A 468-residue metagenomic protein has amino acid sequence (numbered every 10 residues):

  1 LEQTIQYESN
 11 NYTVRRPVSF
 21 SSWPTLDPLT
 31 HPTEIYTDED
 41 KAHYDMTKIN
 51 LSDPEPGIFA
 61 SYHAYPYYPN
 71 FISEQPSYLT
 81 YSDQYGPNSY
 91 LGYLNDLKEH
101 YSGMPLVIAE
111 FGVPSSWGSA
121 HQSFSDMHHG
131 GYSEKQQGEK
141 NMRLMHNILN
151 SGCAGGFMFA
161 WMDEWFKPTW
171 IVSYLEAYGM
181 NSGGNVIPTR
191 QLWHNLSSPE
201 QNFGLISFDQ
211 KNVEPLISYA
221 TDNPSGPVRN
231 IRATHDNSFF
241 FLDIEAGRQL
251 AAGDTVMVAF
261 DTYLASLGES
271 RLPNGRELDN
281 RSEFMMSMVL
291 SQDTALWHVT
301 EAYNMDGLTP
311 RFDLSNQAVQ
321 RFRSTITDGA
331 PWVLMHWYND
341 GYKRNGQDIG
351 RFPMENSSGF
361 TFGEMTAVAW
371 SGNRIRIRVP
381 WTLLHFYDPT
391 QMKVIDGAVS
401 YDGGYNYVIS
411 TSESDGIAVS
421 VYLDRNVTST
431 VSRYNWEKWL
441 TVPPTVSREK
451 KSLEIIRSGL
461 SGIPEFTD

Functional and structural regions predicted by a protein language model:
L1-N11, S22-T33: Active-site cleft segment of glycoside hydrolase catalytic domains centered on the general acid/base Glu
L1-Q3, D38-M46, T80-L94, G131-R143 (+1 more regions): Well-ordered, non-membrane alpha-helical segments in soluble/globular domains
N11-P17, E55-I58, Y101-L106, L149-G155: Loop/turn elements at helix/coil->beta-strand transitions in domains of secreted/extracellular proteins
S19, L29, T33-E34, M305-T366 (+1 more regions): Long, low-complexity, polar/charged, intrinsically disordered or flexibly structured peripheral segments
L29-D126: Glycoside hydrolase catalytic-domain groove-lining segments
S123-D126, Q136, N147-T234, S447-D468: Aromatic-rich peripheral "rim/lid" segments of glycoside hydrolase catalytic domains that contact and position glycan
N223-M335, I395-V419: Surface-exposed, glycine/proline- and aromatic-rich loop segments on solvent-exposed faces across compartments
T262-M285, G372, H385-D468: Acidic/polar low-complexity flexible segments
